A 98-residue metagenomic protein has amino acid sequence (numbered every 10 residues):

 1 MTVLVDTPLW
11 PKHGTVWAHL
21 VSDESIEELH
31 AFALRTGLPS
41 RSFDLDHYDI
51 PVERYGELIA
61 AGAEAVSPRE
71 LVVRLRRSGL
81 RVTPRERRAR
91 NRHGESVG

Functional and structural regions predicted by a protein language model:
M1-L29: The feature represents the first ordered module of a protein
T2-V3, W17-A18, R35, S40 (+3 more regions): Terminal leader/tail segments of proteins
H13-V16, L38-R41, T83-P84, R90: A short, structure-level motif marking secondary-structure boundaries and short turns
H19-D46, A60: A short, structured beta-strand/loop element
D23, E27-H30, L75, R81-V82 (+1 more regions): Intrinsic low-complexity, intrinsically disordered or marginally ordered coil/linker segments
L45-R88: Short, compact, well-ordered microdomains
R88-G98: Phospho-regulatory, Ser/Thr- and acidic-rich intrinsically disordered linkers and terminal tails that flank modular
